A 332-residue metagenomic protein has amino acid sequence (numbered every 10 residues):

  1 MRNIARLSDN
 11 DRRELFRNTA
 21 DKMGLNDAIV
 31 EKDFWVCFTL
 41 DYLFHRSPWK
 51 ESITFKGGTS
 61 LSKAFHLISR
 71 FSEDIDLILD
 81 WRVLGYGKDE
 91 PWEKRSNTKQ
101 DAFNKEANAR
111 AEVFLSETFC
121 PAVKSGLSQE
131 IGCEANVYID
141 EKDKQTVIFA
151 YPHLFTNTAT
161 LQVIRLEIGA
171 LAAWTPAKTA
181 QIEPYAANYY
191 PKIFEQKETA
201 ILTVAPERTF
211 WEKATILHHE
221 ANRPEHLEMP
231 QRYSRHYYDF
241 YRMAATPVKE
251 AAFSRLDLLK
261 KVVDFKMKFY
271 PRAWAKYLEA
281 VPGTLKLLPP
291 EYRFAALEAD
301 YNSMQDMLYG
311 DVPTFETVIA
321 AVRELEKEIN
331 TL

Functional and structural regions predicted by a protein language model:
M1-I53, F65-S69, W81-L332: Structured mid-to-C-terminal alpha-helical surface segments
F55-T59: Glycine-rich beta-strand-to-loop/alpha-helix junction loops that act as flexible
S62: Betabetaalpha-Me/HNH-type nuclease active-site subdomain
